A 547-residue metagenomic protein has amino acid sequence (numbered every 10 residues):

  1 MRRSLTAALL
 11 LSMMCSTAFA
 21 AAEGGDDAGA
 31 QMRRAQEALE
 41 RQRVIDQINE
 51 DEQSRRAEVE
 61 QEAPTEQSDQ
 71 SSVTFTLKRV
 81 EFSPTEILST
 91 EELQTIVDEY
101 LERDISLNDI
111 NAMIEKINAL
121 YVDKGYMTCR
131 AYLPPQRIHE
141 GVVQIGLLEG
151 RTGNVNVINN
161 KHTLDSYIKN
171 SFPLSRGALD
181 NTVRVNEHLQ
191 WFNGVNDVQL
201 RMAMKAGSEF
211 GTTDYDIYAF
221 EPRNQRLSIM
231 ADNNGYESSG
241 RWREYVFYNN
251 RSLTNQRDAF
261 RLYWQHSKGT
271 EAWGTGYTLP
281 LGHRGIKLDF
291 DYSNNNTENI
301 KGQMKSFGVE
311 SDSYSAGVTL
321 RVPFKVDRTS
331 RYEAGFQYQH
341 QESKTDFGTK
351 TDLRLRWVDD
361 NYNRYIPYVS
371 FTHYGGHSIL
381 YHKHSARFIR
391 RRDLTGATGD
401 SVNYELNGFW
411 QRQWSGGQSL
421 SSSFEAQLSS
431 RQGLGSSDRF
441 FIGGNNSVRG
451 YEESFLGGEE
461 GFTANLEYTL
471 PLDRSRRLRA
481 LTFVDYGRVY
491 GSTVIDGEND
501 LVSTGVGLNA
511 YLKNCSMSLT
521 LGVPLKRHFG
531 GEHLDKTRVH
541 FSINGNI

Functional and structural regions predicted by a protein language model:
A22-N233, W264-A272, F424-A426: Periplasmic polypeptide-binding modules associated with outer-membrane biogenesis and secretion
G177, N233-N234, R261-L262, K301-F307 (+5 more regions): Extracellular loop and loop/strand-boundary signature of outer-membrane beta-barrel proteins
L200, M204, Q225-G235, V246-S252 (+7 more regions): Transmembrane beta-strand segments that form the barrel wall of outer-membrane beta-barrel proteins
L200, Q225-L227, T254-F260, H283-L288 (+6 more regions): Repeated loop/turn-to-beta-strand initiation elements of outer-membrane beta-barrel proteins
Y236-G240, Q265-S267, S306-D312, V326 (+5 more regions): Replace "Gram-negative outer membrane beta-barrel proteins" with "bacterial and organellar outer membrane beta-barrel
E244-L253, E271-Y292, Y314-P323, Y365-H373 (+6 more regions): Feature captures outer-membrane beta-barrel proteins of Gram-negative bacteria and organelles
K287-R431, Y490: Transmembrane beta-strand segments of outer-membrane beta-barrel domains in Gram-negative and organellar OMPs
G396-I547: C-terminal transmembrane beta-barrel domains of outer membrane proteins
